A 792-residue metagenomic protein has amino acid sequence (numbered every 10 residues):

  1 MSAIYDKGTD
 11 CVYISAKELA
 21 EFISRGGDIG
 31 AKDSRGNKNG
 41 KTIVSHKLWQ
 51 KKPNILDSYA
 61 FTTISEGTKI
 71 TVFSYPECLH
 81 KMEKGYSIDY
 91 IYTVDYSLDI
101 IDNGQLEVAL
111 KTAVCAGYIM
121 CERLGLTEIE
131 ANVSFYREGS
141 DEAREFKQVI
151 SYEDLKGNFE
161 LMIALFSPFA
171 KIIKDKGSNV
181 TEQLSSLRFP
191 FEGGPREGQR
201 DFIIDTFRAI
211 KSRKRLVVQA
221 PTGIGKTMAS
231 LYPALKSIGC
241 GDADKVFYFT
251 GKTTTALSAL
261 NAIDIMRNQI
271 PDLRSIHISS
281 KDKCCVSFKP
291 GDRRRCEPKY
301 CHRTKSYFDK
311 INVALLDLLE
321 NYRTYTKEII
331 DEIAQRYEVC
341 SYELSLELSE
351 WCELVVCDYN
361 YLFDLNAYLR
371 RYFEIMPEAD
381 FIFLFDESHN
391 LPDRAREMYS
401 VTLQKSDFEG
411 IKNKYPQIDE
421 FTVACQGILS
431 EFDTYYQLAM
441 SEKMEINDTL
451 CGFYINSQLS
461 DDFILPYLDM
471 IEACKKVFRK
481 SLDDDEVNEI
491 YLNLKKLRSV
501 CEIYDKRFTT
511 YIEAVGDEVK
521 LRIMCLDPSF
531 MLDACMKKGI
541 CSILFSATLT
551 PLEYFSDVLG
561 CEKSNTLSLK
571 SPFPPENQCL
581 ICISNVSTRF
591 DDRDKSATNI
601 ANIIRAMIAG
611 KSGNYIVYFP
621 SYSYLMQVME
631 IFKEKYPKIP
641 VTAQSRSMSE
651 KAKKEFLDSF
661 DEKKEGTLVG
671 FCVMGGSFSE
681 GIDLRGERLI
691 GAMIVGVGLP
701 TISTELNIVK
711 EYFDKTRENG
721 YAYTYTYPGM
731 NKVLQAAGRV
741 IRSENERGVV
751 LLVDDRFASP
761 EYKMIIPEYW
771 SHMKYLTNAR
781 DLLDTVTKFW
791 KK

Functional and structural regions predicted by a protein language model:
M1-G85: Metal-dependent nuclease catalytic cores that hydrolyze phosphodiester bonds in DNA/RNA, characterized by
I64-K156, L751, F757-A758: Nucleic-acid nuclease catalytic cores
K176-Q219: Conserved pre-motif I regulatory segment
G177, T181-S185, D242-V355, F363 (+6 more regions): A substrate-engagement module of RecA-like helicase motors
K211-P233: Walker A/P-loop
S230, L257, N261, Y337-L354 (+4 more regions): Signature of the SF2 helicase/ATPase Hel1-core->accessory helical subdomain module
I330-E350, V355, N366-F373, A473-S587 (+3 more regions): A contiguous, basic/glycine-rich beta-loop/short-helix subdomain that forms a polymer-engagement track
S584-K595, S645-A758: Conserved RecA-like P-loop NTPase helicase motor core
